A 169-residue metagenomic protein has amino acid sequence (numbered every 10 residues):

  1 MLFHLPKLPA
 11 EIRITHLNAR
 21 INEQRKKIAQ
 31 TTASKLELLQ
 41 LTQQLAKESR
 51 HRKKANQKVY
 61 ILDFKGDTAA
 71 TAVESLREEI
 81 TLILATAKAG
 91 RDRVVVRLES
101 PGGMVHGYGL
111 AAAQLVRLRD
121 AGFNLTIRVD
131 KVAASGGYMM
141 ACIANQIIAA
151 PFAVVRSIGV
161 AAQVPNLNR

Functional and structural regions predicted by a protein language model:
M1, L17, I21-Q24, I28 (+7 more regions): Long, contiguous hydrophobic alpha-helical segments, chiefly transmembrane helices and signal peptides
M1-K54, K65: Intrinsically disordered, low-complexity segments enriched in small/flexible residues
K7-A10, L62, G66, R97 (+3 more regions): Residues at structural and domain junctions
L8, I12-T15, A55, V59 (+3 more regions): Residue-level signal for the start and early helices of compact helical domains
I12-I14, I21, I28, I61 (+5 more regions): Weak global preference for isoleucine
L38-N124: Membrane-proximal soluble helical/coiled-coil segments that couple transmembrane anchors to catalytic or regulatory
S100-R169: Conserved catalytic cores of soluble enzyme domains, especially glycine-rich substrate-binding beta-alpha loops
